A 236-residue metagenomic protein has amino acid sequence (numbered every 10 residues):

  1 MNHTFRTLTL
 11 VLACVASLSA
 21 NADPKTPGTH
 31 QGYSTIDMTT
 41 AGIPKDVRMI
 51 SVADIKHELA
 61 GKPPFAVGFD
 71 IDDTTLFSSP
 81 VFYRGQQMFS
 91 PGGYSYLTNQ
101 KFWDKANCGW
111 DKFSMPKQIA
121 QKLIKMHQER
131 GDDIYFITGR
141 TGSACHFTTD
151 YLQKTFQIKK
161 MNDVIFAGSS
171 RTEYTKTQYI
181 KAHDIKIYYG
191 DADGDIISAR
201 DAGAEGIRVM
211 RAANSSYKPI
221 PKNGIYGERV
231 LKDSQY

Functional and structural regions predicted by a protein language model:
M1-L8: Bacterial N-terminal signal peptides that target proteins for export
T9-S17: Bacterial N-terminal signal peptides
A20-F69, V230-Y236: Non-catalytic pre-domain segments flanking phosphatase-related domains
I55-S114, E129: Active-site neighborhood of HAD-like aspartate-dependent phosphohydrolases
D73, D111, I119-L152, V164-S170: Substrate-recognition element of Asp-dependent hydrolases with the DxDx(T/V) motif
T74-L76, F82-Y83, I134, R140-A144 (+3 more regions): Solvent-exposed loop/turn segments at secondary-structure junctions within structured extracellular/periplasmic domains
G142-I187, D193: Substrate-recognition "cap/lid" segment bordering the active-site pocket of phosphatases
I185-Q235: Acidic, Mg2+-coordinating phosphoryl-transfer loop and its flanking beta/alpha structural elements, shared across
